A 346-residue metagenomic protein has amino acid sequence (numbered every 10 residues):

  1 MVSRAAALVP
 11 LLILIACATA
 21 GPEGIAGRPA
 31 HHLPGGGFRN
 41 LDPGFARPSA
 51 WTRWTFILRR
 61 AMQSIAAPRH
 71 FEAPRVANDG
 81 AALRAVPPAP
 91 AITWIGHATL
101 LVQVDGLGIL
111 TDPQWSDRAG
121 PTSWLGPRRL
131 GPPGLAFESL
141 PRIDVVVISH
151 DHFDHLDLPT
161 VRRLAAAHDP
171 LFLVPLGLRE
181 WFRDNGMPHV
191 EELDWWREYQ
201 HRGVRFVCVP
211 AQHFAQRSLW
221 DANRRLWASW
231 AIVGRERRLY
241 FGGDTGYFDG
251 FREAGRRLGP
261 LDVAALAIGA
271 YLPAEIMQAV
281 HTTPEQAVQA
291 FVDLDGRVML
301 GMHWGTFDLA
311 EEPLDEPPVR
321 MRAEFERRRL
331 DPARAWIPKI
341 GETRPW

Functional and structural regions predicted by a protein language model:
L12, C17-S139, I232-G243, D262-G269 (+2 more regions): Metallo-beta-lactamase
A18-P48, A136, V145, L171-L173 (+3 more regions): Cap/insert and terminal regions of metallo-dependent hydrolase folds
A46, R53, S123-V174, H189-E191 (+1 more regions): Active-site metal-binding motif and surrounding structural segment of the metallo-beta-lactamase
A66-A89, P175-R237, R320-E342: Metallo-beta-lactamase
L100-D105, Q200-D262, Q278, T282-Q286: Catalytic core of the metallo-beta-lactamase
V102, D112, H150, D157 (+6 more regions): Divalent metal-coordination and catalytic microenvironments
P113-P132, F214-A222, L272-H281, D308: Acidic/histidine-rich helix-loop elements that form or flank divalent-metal/phosphate-binding sites at the catalytic
P113-W115, D151, A211-H213, G243-T245 (+2 more regions): Active-site metal-binding loops of divalent metal-dependent hydrolases
